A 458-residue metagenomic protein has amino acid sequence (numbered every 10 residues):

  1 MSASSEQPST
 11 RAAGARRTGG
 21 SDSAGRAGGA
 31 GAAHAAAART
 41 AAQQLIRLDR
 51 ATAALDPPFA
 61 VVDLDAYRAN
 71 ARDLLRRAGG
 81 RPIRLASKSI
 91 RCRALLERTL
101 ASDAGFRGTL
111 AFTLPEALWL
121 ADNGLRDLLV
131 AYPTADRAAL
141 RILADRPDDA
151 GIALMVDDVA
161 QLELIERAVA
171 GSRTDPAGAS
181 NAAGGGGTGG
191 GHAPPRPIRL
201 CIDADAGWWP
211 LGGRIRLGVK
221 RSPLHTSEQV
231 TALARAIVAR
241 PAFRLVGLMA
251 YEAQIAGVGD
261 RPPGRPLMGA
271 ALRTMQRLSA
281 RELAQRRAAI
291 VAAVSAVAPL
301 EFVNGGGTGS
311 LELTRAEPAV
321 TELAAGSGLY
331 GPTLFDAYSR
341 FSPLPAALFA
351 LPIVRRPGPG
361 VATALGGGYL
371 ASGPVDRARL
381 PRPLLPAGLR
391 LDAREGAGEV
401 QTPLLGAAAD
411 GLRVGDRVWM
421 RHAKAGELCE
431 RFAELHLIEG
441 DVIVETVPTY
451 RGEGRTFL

Functional and structural regions predicted by a protein language model:
M1-R146, E453-L458: A charged N-terminal "starter" segment
T52-D63, D127-V130, P147-L154, I215-L224 (+2 more regions): Glycine-rich tight-turn/loop motif centered on a GG-T
Y67, K88, L120, I202 (+5 more regions): Conserved, mostly hydrophobic/aromatic
Y67-N70, L74, L233, R286 (+1 more regions): Alpha-helical packing segments of well-folded alpha/beta enzyme cores
A69, A160, E282: Acidic, metal/ion-coordinating pockets
R84-G184, G189-E252, G257: Active-site-proximal beta-alpha core segment in soluble small-molecule metabolic enzymes
D203-P210, M249-A271, N304-T314: Active-site-proximal loop/short-helix segments that contain or immediately flank catalytic acid/base residue(s)
R265-L458: Active-site anion/phosphate-binding pocket segments in diverse small-molecule metabolic enzymes
